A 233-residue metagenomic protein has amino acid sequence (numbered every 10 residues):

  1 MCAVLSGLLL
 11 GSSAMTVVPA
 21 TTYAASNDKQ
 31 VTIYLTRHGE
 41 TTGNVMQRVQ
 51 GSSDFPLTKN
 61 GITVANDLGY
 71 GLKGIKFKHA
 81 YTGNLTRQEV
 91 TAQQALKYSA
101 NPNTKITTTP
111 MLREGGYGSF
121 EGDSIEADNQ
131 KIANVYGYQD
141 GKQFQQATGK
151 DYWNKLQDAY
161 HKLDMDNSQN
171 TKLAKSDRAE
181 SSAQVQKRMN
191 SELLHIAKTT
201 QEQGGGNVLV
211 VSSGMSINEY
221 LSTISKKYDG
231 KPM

Functional and structural regions predicted by a protein language model:
M1-P19: Sec-dependent N-terminal signal peptides of Gram-positive bacterial secreted proteins and lipoproteins
M15-K78, L85, Q93, Y98: An N-terminal RHG(E/S)-centered segment typical of histidine phosphatases
E40, T86, L112, N190 (+1 more regions): Catalytic metal-binding/acid-base residues of hydrolase active sites
V45-R48, S119, L221-T223: Short, solvent-exposed loop/turn and secondary-structure capping segments
K59-N66, Y70, E89-Q93, K97 (+4 more regions): Solvent-exposed, polar/charged alpha-helical surfaces in well-ordered, non-transmembrane soluble domains, broadly
G69-N154, D158, S225: Phosphate-coordination/substrate-recognition cap region in phosphate-metabolizing enzymes
N167-Q186: Surface-exposed cleft-lining segments at the edges of enzyme active sites
A183, K187-M233: Active-site-adjacent alpha-helix immediately C-terminal to a catalytic or transition-state-stabilizing loop
